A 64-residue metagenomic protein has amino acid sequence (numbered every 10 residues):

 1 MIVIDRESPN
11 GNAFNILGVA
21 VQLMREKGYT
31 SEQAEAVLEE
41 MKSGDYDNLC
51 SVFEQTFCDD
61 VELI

Functional and structural regions predicted by a protein language model:
M1-I64: Long, contiguous binding/interaction regions
